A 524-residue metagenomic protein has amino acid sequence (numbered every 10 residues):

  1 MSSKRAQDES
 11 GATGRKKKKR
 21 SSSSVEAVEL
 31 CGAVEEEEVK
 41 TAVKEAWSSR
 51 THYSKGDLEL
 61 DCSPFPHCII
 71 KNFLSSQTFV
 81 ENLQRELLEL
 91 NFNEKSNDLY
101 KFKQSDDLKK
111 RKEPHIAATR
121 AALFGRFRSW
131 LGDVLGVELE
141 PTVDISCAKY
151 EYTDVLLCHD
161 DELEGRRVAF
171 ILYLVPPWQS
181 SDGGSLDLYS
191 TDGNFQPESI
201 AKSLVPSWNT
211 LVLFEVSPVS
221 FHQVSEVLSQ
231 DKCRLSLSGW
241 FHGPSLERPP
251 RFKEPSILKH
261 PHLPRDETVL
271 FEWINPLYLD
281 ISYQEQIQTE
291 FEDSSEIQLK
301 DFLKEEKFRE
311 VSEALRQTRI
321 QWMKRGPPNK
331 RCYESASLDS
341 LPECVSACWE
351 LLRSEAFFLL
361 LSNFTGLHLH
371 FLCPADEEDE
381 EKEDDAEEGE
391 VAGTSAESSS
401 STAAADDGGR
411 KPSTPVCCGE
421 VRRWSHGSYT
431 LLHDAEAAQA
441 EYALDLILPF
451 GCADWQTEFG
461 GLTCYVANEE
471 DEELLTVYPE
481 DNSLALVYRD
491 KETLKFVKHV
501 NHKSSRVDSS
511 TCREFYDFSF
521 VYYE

Functional and structural regions predicted by a protein language model:
S2-E524: Fe(II)/2-oxoglutarate oxygenase catalytic core
